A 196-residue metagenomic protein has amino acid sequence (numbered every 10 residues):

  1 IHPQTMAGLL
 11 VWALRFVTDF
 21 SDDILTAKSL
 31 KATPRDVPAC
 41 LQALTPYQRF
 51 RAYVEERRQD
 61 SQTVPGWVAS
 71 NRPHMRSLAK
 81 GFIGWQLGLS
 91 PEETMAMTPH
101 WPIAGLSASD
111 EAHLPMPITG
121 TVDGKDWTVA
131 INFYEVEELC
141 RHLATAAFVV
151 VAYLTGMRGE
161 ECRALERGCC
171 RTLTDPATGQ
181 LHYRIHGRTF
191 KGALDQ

Functional and structural regions predicted by a protein language model:
I1-Q196: Extended, charge-enriched helical/coil interaction regions that scaffold DNA-processing and chromosome-maintenance
